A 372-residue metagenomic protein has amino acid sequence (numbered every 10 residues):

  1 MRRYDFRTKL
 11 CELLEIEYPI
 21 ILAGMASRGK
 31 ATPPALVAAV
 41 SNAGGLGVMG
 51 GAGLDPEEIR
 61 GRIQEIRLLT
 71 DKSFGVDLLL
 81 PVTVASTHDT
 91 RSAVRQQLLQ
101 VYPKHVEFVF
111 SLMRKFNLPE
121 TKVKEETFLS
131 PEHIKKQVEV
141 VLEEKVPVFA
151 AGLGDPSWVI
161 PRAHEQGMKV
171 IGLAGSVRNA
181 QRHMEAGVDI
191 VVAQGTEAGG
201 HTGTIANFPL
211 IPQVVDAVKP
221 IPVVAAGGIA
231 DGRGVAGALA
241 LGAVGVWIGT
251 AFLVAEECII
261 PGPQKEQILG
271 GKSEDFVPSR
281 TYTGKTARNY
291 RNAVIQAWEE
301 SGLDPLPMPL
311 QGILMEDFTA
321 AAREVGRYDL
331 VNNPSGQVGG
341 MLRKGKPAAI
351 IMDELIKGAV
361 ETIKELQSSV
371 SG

Functional and structural regions predicted by a protein language model:
M1-V218: Active-site entrance/lid segments in N-terminal catalytic domains of soluble metabolic enzymes
L36, R95-P103, P209-V224, A230-G372: Conserved active-site-proximal phosphate/metal-binding subdomains
